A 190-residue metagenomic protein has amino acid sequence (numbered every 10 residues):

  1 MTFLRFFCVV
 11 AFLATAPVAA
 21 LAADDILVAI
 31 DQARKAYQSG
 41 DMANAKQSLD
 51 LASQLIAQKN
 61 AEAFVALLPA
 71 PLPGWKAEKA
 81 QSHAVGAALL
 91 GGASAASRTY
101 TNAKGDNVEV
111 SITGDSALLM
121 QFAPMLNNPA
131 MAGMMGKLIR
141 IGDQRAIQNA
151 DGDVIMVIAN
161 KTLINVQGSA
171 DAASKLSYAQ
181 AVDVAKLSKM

Functional and structural regions predicted by a protein language model:
M1-C8: Bacterial N-terminal signal peptides that target proteins for export
V9, P73-G74, K186: Short, solvent-exposed linear motifs at loop/edge-of-secondary-structure regions
A11-A14: Repetitive helical segments and hydrophobic/amphipathic motifs
P17-A22: Sec/Tat signal peptide C-region and signal peptidase I cleavage site
A23-A84: Charge-rich, low-complexity N-terminal segments
A23-Q38, A43-D50, T101, M134-M190: A short, solvent-exposed beta-edge/loop patch
L55-K59, L68, Y100-N102, D115-A117 (+3 more regions): Generic ordered-secondary-structure signal
A63-N149: Short, solvent-exposed recognition patches
